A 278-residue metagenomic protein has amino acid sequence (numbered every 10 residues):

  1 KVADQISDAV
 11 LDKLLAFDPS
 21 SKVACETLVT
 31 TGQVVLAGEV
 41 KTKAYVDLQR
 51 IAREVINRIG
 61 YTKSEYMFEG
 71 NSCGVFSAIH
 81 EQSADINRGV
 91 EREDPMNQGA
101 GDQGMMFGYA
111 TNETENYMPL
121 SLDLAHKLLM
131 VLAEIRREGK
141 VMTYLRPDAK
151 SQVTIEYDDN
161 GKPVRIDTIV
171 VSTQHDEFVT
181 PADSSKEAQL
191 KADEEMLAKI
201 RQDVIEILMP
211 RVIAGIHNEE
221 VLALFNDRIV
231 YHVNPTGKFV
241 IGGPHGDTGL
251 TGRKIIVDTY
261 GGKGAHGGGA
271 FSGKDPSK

Functional and structural regions predicted by a protein language model:
K1, V40, P95, G273-K278: A short glycine/serine-rich beta->alpha loop
K1-A24: N-terminal, positively charged regions that mediate nucleic acid binding
S20-L28, V141-R146: Short, glycine/acidic-rich hinge or "gate" loops at secondary-structure transitions that mediate conformational
A24-K43: Short, charge-patterned binding micro-sites
G32, R50, N57-I241: Glycine-rich, mobile lid/loop segments that gate access to catalytic sites or pores
E39-V46, T236-I255: Short glycine/threonine-rich loop-to-helix capping motif typified by GTGT followed within a few residues by an Asp-Pro
T42-I56: Active-site-surrounding "flap" and adjacent substrate/cofactor-binding loops of secreted or lumenal enzymes, prototyped
L250-K278: Conserved mixed alpha/beta catalytic, RNA-binding, or beta-rich assembly cores of soluble enzyme, regulatory
